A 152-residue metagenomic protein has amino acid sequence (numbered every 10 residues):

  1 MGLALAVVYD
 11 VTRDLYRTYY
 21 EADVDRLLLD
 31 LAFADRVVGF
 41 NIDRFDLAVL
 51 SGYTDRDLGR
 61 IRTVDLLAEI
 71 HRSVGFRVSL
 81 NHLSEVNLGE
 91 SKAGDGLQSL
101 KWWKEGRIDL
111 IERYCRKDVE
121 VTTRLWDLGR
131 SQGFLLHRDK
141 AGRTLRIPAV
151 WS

Functional and structural regions predicted by a protein language model:
M1-T12: Acidic, metal-ligating active-site segments
T12-L83: Conserved DEDDh/DEDDy metal-dependent 3′-5′ exonuclease domain
E85, P148-S152: Anionic, Ser/Thr-rich low-complexity intrinsically disordered regions
L88-I147: Acidic, Mg2+-coordinating catalytic module of metal-dependent nucleases/exonucleases that use a two-metal-ion mechanism
